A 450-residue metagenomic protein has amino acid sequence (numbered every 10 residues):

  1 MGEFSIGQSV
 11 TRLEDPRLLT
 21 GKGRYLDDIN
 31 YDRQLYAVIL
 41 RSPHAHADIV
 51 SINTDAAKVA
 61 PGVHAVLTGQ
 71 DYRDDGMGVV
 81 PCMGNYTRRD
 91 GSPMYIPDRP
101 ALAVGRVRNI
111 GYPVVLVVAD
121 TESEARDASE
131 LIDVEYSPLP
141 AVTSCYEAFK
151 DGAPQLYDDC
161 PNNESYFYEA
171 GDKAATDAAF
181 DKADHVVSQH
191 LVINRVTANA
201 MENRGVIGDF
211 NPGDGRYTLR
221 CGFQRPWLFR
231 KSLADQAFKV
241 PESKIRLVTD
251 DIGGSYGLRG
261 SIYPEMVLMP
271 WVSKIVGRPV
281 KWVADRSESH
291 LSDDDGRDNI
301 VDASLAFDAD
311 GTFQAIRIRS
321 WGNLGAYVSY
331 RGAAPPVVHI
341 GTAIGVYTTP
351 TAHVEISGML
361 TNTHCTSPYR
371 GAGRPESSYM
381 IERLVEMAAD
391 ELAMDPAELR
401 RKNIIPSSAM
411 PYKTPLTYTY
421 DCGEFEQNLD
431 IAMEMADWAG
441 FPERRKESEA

Functional and structural regions predicted by a protein language model:
M1-P161, S165, I275: Flexible, low-hydrophobicity surface segments
Q8, E14-R17, M83-P97, N163-V206 (+1 more regions): Glycine-rich loop/linker segments at domain edges
R33-Y36, A60-H64, V104, G111-V114 (+8 more regions): Short coil/turn connectors at secondary-structure junctions
I39-R73, V115-E135, V206-V276, A333-T342 (+5 more regions): Alpha-helical support elements that line or immediately flank enzyme active sites and cofactor-binding pockets
G69, S243-D250, G277-S287, Q314-R319 (+3 more regions): Beta-strand segments within the central parallel beta-sheet cores of soluble alpha/beta enzyme folds
M77-P81, A128-L131, N199, R230-S232 (+7 more regions): Short acidic, glycine/serine/threonine-rich loops at helix termini
M83-E124, G257-A309, T366-E391, K413-W438: Glycine-rich and small/hydrophobic secondary-structure elements
A153-A237, P406-A450: Helix-loop-helix junctions that connect adjacent transmembrane helices in secondary transporters/permeases, recognized
